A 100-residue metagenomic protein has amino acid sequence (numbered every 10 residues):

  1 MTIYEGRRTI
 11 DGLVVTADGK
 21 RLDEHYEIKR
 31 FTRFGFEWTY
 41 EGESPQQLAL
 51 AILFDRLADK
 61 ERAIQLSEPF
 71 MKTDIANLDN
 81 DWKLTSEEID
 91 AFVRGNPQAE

Functional and structural regions predicted by a protein language model:
M1, R94-E100: Short intrinsically disordered terminal tails
M1-V15: Glycine-rich short-loop/terminal segments
D11-P69: Amphipathic alpha-helical packing elements
A58-N96: Short, compact, well-ordered microdomains
